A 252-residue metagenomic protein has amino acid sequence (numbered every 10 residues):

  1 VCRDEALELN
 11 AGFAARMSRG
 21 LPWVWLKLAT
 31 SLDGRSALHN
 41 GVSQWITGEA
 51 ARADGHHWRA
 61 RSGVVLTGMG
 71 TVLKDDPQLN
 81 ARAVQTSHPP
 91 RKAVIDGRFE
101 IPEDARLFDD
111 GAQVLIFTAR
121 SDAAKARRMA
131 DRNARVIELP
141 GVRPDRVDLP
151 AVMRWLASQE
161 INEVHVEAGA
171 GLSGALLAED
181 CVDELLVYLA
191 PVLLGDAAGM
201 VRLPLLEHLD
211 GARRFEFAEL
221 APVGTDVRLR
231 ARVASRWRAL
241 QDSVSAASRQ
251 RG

Functional and structural regions predicted by a protein language model:
R3-D4, E8-G252: Enzymes that bind and transform nitrogen-containing heteroaromatic metabolites
